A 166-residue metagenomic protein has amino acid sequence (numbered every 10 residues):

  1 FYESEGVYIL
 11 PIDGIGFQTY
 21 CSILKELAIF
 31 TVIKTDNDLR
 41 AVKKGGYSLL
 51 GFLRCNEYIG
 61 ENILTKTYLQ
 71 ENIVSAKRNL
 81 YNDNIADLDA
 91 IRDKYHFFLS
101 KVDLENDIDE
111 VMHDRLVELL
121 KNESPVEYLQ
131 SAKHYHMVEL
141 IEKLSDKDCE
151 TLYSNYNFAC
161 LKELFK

Functional and structural regions predicted by a protein language model:
F1-K166: Acidic, divalent-metal-binding catalytic cores of TOPRIM and closely related two-metal-ion phosphodiester/pyrophosphate
